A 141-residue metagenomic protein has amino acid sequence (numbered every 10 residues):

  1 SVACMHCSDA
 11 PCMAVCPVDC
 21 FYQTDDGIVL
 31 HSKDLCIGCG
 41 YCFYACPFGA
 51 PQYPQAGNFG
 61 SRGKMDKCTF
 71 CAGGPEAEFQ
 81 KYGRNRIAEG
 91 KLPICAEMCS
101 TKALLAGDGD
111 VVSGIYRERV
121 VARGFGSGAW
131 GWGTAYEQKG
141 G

Functional and structural regions predicted by a protein language model:
S1-G141: Non-ligating segments of multi-cofactor redox enzymes
